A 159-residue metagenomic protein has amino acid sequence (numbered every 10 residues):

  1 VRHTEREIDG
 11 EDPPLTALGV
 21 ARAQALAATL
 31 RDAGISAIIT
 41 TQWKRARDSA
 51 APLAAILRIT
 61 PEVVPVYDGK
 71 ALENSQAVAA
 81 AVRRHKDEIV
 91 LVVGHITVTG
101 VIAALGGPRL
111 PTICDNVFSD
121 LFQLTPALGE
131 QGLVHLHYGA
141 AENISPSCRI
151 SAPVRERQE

Functional and structural regions predicted by a protein language model:
V1-K86, V98-G100, A104-E159: Active-site-proximal alpha-helix that buttresses catalytic centers in soluble enzyme cores
E88-V90: Residue-level preference for the first positions of well-ordered beta-strands
V92-G94: Short beta-strand segments
